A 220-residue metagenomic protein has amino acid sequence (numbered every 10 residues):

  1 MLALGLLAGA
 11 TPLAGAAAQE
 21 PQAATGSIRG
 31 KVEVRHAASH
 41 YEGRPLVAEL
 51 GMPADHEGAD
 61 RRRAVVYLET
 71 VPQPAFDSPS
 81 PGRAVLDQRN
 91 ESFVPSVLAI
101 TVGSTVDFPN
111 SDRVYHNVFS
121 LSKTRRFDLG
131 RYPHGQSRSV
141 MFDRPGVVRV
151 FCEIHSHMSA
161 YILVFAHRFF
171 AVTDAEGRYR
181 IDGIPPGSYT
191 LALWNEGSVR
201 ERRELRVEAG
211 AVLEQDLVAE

Functional and structural regions predicted by a protein language model:
M1-P12: Bacterial N-terminal signal peptides
A17-E220: Extracytoplasmic copper-binding redox domains, predominantly the cupredoxin/blue-copper superfamily
